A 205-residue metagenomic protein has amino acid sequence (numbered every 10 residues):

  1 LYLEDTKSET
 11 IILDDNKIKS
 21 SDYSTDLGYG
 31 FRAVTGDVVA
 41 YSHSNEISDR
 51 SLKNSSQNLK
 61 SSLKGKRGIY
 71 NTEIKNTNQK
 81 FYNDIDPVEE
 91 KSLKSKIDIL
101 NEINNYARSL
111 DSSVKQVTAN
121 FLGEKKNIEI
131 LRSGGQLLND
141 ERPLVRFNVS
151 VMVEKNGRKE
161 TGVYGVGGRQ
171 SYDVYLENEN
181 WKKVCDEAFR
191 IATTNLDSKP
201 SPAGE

Functional and structural regions predicted by a protein language model:
L1-E205: Active-site bordering "gate/hinge" segments that shape substrate access to catalytic or cofactor-binding pockets
